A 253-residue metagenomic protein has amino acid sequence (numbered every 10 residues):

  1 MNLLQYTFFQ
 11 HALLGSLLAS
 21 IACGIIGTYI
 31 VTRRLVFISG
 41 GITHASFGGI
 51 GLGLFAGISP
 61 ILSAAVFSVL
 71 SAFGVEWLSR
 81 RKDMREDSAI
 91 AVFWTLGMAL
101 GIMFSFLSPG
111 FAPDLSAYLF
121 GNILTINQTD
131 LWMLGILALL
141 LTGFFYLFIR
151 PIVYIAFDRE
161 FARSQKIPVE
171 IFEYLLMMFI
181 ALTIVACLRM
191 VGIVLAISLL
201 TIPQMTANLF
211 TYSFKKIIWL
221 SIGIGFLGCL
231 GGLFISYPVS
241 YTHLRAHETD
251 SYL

Functional and structural regions predicted by a protein language model:
M1-I21: Membrane-interfacial amphipathic/re-entrant helices at transmembrane-helix boundaries
Y6-H11, K82, I90-L147: Transmembrane helix-bundle core of multi-pass membrane transporters and related energy-transducing complexes
L13-L17, I61-V66, A91-V92, L131-I136 (+2 more regions): Hydrophobic alpha-helical transmembrane segments
G15, A19-C23, G49, G53 (+10 more regions): Alpha-helical transmembrane segments in multi-pass membrane proteins
A19, D130-I202: Helix-loop-helix "hairpin" substructures at the membrane interface of multi-pass membrane proteins
T28-F111, A207-W219, I235-S240: Short loop segments and helix-boundary regions at transmembrane helix junctions of multi-pass inner-membrane proteins
M190, V194-Y241: Transmembrane alpha-helical segments in multi-pass inner-membrane proteins
T242-D250: Conserved small/polar residues in nucleotide/adenosyl-binding loops
